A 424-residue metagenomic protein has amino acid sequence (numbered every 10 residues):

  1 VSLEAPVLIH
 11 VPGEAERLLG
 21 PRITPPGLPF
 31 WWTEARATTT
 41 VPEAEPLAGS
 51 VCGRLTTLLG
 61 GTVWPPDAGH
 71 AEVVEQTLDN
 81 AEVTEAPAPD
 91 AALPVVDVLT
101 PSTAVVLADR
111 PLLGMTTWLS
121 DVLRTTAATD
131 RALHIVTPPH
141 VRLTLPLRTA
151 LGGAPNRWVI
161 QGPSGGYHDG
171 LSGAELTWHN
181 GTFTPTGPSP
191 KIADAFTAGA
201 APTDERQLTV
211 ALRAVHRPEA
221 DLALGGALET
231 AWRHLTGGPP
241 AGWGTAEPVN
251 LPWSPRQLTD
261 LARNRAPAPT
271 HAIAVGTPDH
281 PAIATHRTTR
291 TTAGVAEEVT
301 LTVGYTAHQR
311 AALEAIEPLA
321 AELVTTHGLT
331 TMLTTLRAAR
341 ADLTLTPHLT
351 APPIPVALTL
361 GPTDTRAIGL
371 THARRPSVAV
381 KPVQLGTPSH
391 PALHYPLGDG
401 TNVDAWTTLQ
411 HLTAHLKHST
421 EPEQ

Functional and structural regions predicted by a protein language model:
V1-E4, G244-N264: Small/polar-rich, solvent-exposed N-terminal microdomains that initiate assembly or binding
S2-D90, R142-G199, G276-L360: Charged interaction segments
T40, H70-V73, H216-A223, S254 (+2 more regions): Alpha-helix capping and helix-coil boundary motifs
S50-R54, A68-L78, G226-W253, A339-A341: Amphipathic alpha-helical scaffolding segments
C52-G53, A262, V383-Q384: Short linear motifs in intrinsically disordered
D79-A241, R337-Q424: C-terminal interaction module
G162-G173, W253-H271: Charged, low-complexity, helix/coiled-coil-prone segments
E205-T236, P240, Q257-T300, T306: Long, hydrophobic alpha/beta structural blocks
